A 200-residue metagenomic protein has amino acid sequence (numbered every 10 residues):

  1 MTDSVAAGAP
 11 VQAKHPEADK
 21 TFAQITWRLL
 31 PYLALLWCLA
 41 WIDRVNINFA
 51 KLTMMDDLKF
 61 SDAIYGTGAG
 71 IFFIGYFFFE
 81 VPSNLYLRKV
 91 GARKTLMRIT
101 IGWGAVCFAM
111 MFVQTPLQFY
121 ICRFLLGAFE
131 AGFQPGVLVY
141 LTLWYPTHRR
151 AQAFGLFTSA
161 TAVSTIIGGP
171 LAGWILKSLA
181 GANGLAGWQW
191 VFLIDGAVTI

Functional and structural regions predicted by a protein language model:
R28-D62, G168: Extracytoplasmic
V45, F73-V81, A131, T165-I166: Residue-level signature of mid-helix packing/kink "hotspots" within the transmembrane helices of 12-pass Major
T53, N84-L85, W174: Membrane-interface helix termini in secondary transporters
K59, G91, F112-Q118, F129 (+1 more regions): Helix-breaking motifs and short loop linkers at transmembrane-helix boundaries and internal kinks in secondary membrane
F78-L117: Conserved MFS/SLC helix-loop-helix module at the cytosolic interface between two early adjacent transmembrane helices
C122-A160: Cytoplasmic helix-loop-helix junction between adjacent transmembrane helices in 12-TM secondary transporters
A151-A180, T199: Glycine-rich segments within core transmembrane alpha-helices of 12-TM secondary carriers
G187-I200: Symmetry-related core transmembrane helices of the 12-TM Major Facilitator Superfamily/SLC fold
